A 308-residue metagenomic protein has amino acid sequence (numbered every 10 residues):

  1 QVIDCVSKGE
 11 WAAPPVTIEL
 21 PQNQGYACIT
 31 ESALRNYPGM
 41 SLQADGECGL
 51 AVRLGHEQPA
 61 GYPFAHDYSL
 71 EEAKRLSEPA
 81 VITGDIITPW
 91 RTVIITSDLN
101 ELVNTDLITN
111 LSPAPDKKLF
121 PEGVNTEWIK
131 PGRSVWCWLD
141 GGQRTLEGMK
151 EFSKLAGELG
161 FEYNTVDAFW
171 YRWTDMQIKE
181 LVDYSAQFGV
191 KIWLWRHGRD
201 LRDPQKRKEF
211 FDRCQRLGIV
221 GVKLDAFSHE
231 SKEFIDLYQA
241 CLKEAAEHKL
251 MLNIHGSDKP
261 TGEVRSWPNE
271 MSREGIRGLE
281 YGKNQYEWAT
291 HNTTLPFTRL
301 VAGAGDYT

Functional and structural regions predicted by a protein language model:
Q1-P115: N-terminal accessory beta-strand-rich subdomains and adjacent acidic, glycine-rich linkers that precede catalytic cores
V16-I18, I29, W90-I94, V135-C137 (+5 more regions): Generic structural hydrophobic/aromatic packing signal, biased to beta-strands
Q24, D98-N100, G141, D200 (+1 more regions): Residues that cap or initiate secondary-structure elements
V52-G55, N125-E127, L155, C214: A broad, low-specificity signal for short, low-complexity segments enriched in glycine/proline and polar/charged
E78-V81, V124, F152-S153, F210 (+1 more regions): Generic recognition of flexible, low-complexity loop/linker segments
G84, E127, R144-T145, W173 (+2 more regions): Catalytic cores of large soluble enzymes that bind and process phosphate-bearing ligands
I86-L159, Y163: An acidic-aromatic substrate-binding cleft motif
A168-T308: Aromatic- and carboxylate-enriched substrate-binding clefts and catalytic-loop regions of carbohydrate-active enzymes
